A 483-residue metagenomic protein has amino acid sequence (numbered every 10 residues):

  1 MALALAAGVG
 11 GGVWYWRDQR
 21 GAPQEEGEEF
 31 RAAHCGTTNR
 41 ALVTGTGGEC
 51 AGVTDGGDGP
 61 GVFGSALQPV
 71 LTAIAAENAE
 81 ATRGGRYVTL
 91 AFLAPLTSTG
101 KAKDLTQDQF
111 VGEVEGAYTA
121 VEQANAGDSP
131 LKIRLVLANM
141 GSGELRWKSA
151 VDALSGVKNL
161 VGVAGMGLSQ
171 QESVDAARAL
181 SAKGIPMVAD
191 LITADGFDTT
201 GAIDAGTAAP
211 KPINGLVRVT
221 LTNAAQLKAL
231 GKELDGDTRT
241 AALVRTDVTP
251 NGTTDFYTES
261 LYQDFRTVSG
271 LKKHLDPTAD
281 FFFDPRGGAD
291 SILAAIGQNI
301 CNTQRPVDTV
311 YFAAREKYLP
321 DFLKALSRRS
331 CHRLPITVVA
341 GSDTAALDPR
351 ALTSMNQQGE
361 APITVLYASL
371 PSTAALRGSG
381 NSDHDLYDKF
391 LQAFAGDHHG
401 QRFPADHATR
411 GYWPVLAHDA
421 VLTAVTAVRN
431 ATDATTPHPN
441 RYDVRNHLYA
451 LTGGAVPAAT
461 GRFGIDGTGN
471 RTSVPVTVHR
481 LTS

Functional and structural regions predicted by a protein language model:
A6-G10, P23-A73, Y449-S483: Solvent-exposed, acidic/polar segments of extracytosolic/periplasmic ligand-binding ectodomains
E29-R146, W413-L416: N-terminal extracellular/periplasmic Venus flytrap/periplasmic-binding protein-like
Q107-Q109, D195-K232, M355-S372: Short beta-strand elements at the ligand-binding edges of bilobed clamshell
D108-G112, G127-A202: Beta-alpha junction/loop-to-helix N-cap segments that form part of ligand/metal-binding clefts
V157-L168, G184-L191, A242-T246, F283 (+3 more regions): Periplasmic-binding protein-like
G206-P285: An alpha-beta-alpha
R329-H418: Extracellular/periplasmic periplasmic-binding protein-like sensory domains
G400-P414, V421, V425-S483: Segments of small-molecule ligand-sensing domains
